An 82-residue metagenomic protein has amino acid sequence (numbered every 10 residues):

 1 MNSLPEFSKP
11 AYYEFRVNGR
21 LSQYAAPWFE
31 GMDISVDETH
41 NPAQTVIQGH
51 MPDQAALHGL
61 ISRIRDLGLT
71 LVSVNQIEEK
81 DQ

Functional and structural regions predicted by a protein language model:
M1-Q82: Long, contiguous binding/interaction regions
